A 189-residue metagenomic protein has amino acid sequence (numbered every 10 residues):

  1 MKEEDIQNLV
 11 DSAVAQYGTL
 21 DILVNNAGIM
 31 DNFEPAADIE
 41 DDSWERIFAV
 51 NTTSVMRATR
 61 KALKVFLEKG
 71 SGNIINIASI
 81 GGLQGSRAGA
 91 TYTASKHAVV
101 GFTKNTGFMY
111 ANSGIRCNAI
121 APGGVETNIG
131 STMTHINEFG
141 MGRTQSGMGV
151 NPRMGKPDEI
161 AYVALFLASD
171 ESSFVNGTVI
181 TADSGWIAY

Functional and structural regions predicted by a protein language model:
M30-F33, Q84, A164-L165, N176-Y189: Short C-terminal tail/terminal secondary-structure segment of NAD(P)H-dependent dehydrogenase/reductase domains
E34-A36, E40-E45, T144-Q145: Substrate-binding pocket helix/loop in short-chain dehydrogenase/reductase
T59, S95, T103: Active-site helix of classical SDR
K64, F108-A111, S173: Alpha-helical segment proximal to the catalytic Tyr-Lys
S79: Residue(s) in the substrate-gating loop at a strand-loop-helix junction that position the organic substrate next
A111, R116, V175-G177: Short, small/polar-rich loop/turn modules that mediate ligand/substrate recognition or access, typified
A119-P122, E138-E171, V175, A182-S184: C-terminal helical subdomain
